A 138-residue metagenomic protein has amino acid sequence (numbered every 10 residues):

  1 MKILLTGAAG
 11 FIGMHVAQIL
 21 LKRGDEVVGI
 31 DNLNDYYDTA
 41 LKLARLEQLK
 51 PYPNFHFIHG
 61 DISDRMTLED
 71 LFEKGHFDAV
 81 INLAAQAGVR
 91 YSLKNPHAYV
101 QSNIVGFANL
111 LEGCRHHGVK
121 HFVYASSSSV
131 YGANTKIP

Functional and structural regions predicted by a protein language model:
M1-P138: N-terminal Rossmann-like NAD(P)+-binding domain of SDR-like oxidoreductases, especially those catalyzing
